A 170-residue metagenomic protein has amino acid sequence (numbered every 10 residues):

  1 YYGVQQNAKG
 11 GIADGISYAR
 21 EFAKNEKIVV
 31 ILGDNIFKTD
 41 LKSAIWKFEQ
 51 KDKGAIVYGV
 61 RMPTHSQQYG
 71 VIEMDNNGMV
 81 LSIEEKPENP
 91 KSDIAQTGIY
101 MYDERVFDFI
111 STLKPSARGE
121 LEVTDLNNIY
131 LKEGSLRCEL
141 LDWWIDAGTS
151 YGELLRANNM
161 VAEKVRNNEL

Functional and structural regions predicted by a protein language model:
Y1-N76, S111-L113: Conserved beta-loop-beta/alpha segment of the NTase-like Rossmann-fold superfamily that binds/positions NTPs
V29, E49, M79-E169: Catalytic-core segments of class I nucleotidyltransferases/pyrophosphorylases that form NMP-activated intermediates
G59, E169-L170: A generic structural motif
